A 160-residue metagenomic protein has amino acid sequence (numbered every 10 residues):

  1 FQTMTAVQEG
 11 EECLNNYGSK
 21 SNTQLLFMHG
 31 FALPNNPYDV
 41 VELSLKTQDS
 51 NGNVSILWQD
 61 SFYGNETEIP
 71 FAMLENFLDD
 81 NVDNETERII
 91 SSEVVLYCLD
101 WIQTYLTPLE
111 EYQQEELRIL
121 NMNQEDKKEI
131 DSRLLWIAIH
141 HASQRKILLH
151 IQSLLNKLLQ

Functional and structural regions predicted by a protein language model:
F1-Q2, N15: Conserved, well-structured core segments
Q2-Q8: Secondary-structure transition/turn motif
T3, T23-Q160: Charged low-complexity "KEKE/polyampholyte" interaction tracts
V7, N15-T23: Short, charged beta-turn/beta-strand-edge "cap" motif at the junction between a beta-strand and an adjacent loop
